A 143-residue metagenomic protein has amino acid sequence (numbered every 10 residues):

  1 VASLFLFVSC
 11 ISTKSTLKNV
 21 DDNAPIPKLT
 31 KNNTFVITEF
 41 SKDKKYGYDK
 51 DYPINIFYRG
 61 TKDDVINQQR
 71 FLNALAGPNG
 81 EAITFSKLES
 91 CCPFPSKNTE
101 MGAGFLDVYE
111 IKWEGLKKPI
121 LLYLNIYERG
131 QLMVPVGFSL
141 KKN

Functional and structural regions predicted by a protein language model:
V1-S3: Sec-dependent signal peptide recognition, specifically the positively charged N-region followed immediately by
F7-S9: C-terminal motif of bacterial Sec signal peptides marking the signal peptidase cleavage site
I11-K14: Bacterial signal peptide processing site
L17-F105, V136-K142: Non-catalytic macromolecular-recognition regions in eukaryotic signaling proteins
N98-K142: Short, compact, well-ordered microdomains
